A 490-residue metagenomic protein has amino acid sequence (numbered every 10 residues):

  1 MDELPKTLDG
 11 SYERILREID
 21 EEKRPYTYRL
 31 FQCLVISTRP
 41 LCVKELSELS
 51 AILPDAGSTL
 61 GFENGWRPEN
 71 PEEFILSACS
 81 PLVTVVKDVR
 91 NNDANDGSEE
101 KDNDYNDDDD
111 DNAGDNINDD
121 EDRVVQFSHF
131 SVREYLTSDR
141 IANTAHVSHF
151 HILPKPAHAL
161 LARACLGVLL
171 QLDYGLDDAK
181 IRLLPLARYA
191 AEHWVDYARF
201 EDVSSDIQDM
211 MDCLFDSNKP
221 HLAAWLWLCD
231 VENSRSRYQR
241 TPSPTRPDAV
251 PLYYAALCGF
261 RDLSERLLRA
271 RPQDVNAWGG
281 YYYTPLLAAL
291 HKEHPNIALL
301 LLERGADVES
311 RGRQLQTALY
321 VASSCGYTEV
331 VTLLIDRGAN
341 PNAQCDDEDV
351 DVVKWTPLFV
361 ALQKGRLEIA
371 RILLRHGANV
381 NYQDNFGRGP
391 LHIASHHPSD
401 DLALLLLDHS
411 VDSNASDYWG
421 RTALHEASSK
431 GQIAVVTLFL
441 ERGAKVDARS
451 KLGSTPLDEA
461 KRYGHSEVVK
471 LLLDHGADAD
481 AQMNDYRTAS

Functional and structural regions predicted by a protein language model:
M1-W278, Y282-I297, E303-R304: Leucine/isoleucine-rich amphipathic helices and adjacent mixed helix/strand linkers that form non-membrane
P244-L252, A277-P285, R311-T317, Q344-P357 (+4 more regions): Ankyrin-repeat boundary/"N-cap" motif
D262-L263, N296-I297, E329-V330, E368-I369 (+3 more regions): Conserved ankyrin/ankyrin-like repeat signature
D274-V275, V308, P341, V380 (+3 more regions): Ankyrin-repeat inter-repeat connecting loop/turn
